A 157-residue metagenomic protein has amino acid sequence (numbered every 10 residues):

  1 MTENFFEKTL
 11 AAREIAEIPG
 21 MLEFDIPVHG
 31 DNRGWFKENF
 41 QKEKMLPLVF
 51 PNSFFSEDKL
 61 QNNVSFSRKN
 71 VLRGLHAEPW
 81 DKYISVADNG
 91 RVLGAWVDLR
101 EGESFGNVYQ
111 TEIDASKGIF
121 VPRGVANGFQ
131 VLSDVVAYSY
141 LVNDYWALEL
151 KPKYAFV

Functional and structural regions predicted by a protein language model:
T2-I113, S133-V135, V142-V157: Non-catalytic, conserved peripheral segments adjacent to functional cores
E112-D134: Conserved metal-binding segment of the jelly-roll/cupin
